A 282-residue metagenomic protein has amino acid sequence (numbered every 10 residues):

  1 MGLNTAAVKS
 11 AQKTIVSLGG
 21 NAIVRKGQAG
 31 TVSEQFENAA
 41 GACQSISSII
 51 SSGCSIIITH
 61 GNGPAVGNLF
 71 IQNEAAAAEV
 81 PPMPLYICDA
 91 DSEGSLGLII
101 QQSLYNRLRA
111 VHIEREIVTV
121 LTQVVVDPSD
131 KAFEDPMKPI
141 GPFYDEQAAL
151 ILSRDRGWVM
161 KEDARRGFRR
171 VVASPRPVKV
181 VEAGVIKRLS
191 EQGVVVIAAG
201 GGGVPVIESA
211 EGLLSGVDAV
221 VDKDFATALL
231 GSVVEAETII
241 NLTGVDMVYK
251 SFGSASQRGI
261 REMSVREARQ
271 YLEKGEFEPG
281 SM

Functional and structural regions predicted by a protein language model:
M1-T59, L69-F70, E74, R188-E191: N-terminal glycine-/serine-/threonine-rich phosphate-binding loop
I15-S17, S55-N68, E116-L121, V196-A199 (+1 more regions): Short beta-strand segments at enzyme active-site cores
A22-V24, G63-G67, V125-P128, V204-V206 (+1 more regions): Short, active-site-adjacent cap segments at secondary-structure transitions
V32-Q35, I71-P81, E134-P142, E211-A219 (+1 more regions): A glycine- and small-aliphatic-rich helix-loop capping segment at beta-alpha/alpha-beta transitions that lines
E37-I49, L85-S103, R107-L108, A173-S190 (+2 more regions): Polyanion-binding loop/helix "lid" in catalytic or ligand-binding cores
G63, G67-A78, G253-S254: Glycine-rich loop at the start of a catalytic domain that most often binds anionic cofactors/ligands
A76-V196: Ligand-binding beta-strand-loop-alpha-helix segment within the catalytic cores of soluble metabolic enzymes
G203, V234-F252: Glycine-rich phosphate/pyrophosphate-binding loops and their adjacent beta-strand/loop elements at enzyme active sites
